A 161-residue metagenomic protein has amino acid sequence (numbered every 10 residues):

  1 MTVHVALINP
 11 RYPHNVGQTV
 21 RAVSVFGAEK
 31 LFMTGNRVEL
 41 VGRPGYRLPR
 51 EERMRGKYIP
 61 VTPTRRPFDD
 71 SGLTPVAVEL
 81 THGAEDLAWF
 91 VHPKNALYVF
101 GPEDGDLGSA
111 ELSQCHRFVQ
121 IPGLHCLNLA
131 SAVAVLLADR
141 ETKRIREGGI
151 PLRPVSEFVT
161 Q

Functional and structural regions predicted by a protein language model:
M1-L80, A134, E141-Q161: RNA substrate-binding interface of SAM-dependent RNA methyltransferases
V3, T74-V76, K94-Y98, R117 (+1 more regions): Generic beta-strand structural signal
I8, T34-G35, F118-H125: Short beta->alpha connector loops at strand-helix junctions that form conserved, small/polar/Pro-enriched
H14-N15, E85, L107, L127-N128: Residues that form or flank phosphate/diphosphate-binding pockets in enzymes that use nucleotide phosphates
N36-R37, G101-D104, L124: Short coil/turn segments
V61-G72, F90, L112, V119-I121: Alpha-helix C-terminal capping segments
T81-V119: Active-site/ligand-binding-proximal alpha/beta "capping" segment
L124-D139: Short alpha-helices
